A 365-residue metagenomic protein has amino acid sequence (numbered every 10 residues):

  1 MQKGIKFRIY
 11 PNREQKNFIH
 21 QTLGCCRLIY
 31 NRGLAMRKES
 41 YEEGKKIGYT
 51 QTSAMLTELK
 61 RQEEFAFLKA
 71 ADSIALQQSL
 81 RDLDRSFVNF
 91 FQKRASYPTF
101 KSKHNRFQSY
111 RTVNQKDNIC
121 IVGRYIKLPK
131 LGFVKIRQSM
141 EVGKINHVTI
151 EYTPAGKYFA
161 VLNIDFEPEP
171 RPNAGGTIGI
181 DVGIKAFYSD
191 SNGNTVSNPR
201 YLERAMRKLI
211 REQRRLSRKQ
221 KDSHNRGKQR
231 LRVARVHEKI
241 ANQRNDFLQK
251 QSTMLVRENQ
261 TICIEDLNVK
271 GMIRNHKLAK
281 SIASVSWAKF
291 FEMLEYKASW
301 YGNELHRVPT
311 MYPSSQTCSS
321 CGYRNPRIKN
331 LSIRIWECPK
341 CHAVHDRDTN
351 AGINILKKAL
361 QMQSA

Functional and structural regions predicted by a protein language model:
M1-A365: Nucleic-acid substrate recognition interfaces
